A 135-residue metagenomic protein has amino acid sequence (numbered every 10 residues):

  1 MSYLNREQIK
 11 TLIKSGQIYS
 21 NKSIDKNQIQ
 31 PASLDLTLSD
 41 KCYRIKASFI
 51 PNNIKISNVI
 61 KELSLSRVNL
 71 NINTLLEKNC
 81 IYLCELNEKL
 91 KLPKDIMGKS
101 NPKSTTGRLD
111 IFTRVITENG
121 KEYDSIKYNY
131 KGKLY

Functional and structural regions predicted by a protein language model:
M1-Y135: Non-catalytic terminal segments and appended small domains
